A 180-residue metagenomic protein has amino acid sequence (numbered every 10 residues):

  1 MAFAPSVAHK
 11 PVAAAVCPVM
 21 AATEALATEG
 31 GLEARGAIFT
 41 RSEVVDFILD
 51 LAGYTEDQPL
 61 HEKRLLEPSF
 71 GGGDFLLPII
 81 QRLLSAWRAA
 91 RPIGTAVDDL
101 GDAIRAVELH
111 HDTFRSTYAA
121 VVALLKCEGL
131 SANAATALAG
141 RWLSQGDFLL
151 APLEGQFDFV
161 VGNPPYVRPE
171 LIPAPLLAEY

Functional and structural regions predicted by a protein language model:
M1-Y180: SAM-dependent methyltransferase catalytic region
